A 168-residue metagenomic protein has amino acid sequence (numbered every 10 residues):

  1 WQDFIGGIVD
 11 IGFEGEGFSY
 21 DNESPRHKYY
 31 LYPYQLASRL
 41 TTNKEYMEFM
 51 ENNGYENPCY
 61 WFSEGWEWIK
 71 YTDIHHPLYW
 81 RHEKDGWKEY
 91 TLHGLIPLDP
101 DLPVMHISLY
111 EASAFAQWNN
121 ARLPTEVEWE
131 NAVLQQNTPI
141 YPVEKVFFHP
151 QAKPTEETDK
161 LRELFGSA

Functional and structural regions predicted by a protein language model:
Q2-Y20, S24, R39, G54-A168: Functional-site microenvironments in short loops/helix caps that host divalent-cation chemistry
R26-Y30: Acyl/amide activation-and-transfer machinery of modular secondary-metabolite enzymes
T42: Acidic-aromatic/histidine active-site loop/patch
F49-N53: Core segments of cupin and vicinal oxygen chelate
